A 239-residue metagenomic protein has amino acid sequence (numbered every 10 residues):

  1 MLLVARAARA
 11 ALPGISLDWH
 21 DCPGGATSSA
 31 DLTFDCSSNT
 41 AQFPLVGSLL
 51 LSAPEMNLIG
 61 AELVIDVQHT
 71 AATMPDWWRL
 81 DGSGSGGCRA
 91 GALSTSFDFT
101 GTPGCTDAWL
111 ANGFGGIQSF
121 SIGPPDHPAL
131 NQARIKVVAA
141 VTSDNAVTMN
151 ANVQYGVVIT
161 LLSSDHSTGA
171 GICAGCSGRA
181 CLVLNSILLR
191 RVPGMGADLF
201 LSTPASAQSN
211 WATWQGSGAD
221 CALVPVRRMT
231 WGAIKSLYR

Functional and structural regions predicted by a protein language model:
V4-A10: Sec/Tat signal peptide C-region and signal peptidase I cleavage site
A11-P13, D18-Q118: Low-complexity, serine/threonine/proline/glycine-rich extracellular segments that form mucin-like
P13-W19, L182-S186, T213, C221: Generic structural motif
T33, N39-Q42, V46-S48, S94-A170: Structured beta-strand segments within beta-sheet-rich domains
L51-E55, V137-S206: Ser/Thr/Pro-rich, low-complexity mucin-like regions that serve as glycosylated stalks/linkers or repetitive adhesive
M195-V224: Short beta-strand elements
V224-R239: Short acidic, low-complexity intrinsically disordered linear motifs used for protein-protein interactions
